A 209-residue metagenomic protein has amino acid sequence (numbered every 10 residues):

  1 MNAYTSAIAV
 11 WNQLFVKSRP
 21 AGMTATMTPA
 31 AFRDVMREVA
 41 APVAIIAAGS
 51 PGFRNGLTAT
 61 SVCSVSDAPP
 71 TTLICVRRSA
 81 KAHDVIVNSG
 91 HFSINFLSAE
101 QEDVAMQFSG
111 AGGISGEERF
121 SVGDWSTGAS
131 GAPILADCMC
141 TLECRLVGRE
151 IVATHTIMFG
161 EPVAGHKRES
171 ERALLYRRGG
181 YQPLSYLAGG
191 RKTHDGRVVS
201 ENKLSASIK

Functional and structural regions predicted by a protein language model:
N2-K209: Basic, polyanion-binding surface patches
